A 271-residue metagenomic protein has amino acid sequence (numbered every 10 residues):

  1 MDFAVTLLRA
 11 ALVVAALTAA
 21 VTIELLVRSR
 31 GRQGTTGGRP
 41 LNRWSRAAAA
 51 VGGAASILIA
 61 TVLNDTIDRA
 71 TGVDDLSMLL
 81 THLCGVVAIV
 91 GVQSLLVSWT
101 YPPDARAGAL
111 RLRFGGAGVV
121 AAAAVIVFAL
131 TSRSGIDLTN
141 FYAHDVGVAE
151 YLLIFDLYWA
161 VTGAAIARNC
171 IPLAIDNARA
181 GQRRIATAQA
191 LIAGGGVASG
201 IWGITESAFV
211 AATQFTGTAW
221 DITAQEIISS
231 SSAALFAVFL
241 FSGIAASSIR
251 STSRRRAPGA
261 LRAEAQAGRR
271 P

Functional and structural regions predicted by a protein language model:
M1-A19: Hydrophobic transmembrane alpha-helical segments in integral membrane proteins
V13-R32: N-terminal signal-anchor/start-transfer transmembrane helix
G34-A50, G108-G115, R184-I192: Membrane-interfacial loop-to-transmembrane alpha-helix junctions, especially the N-terminal start
T35-R39, A54-M78, I136, N140 (+1 more regions): Helix-loop junctions on the outward
R43-T66, A193-S207: Hydrophobic alpha-helical transmembrane segments of multi-pass membrane proteins
T100-L130: The cytoplasmic-loop to transmembrane-helix boundary for the fourth helix
F141-P172: Extracellular-loop-to-transmembrane junctions of the mid-late helices
G163-A174, R184-P271: C-terminal transmembrane-bundle signature of multipass membrane proteins, characterized by strong activation on
